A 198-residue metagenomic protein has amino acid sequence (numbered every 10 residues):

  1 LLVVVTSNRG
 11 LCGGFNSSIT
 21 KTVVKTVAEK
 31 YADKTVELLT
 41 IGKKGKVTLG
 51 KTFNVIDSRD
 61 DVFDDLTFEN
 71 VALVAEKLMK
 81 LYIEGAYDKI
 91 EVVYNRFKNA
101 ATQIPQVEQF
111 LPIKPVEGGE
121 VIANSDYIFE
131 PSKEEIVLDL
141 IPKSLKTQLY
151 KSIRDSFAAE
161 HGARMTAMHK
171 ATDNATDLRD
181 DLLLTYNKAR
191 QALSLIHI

Functional and structural regions predicted by a protein language model:
L1-L195: C-terminal beta-strand-loop-alpha-helix "lid" module of Rossmann-like NAD(P)-dependent dehydrogenases
